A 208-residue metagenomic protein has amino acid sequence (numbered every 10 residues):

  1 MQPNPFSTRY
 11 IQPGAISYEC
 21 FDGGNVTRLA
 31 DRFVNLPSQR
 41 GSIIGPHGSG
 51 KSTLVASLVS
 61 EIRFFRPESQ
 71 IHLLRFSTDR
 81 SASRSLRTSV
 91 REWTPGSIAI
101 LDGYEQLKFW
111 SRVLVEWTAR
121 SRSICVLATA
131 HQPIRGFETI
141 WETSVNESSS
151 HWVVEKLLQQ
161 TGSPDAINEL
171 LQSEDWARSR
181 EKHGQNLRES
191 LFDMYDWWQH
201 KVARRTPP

Functional and structural regions predicted by a protein language model:
M1-P37, D193-P208: A short, basic N-terminal segment
V34, S52-I71: P-loop NTPase Walker A phosphate-binding motif
L36-A56: Walker A/P-loop nucleotide-binding motif
H47, I71-S81: A short hydrophobic beta-strand->loop->alpha-helix junction that borders the nucleotide-binding pocket of P-loop NTPases
R75-D79, S89-V113, T118, T129: Conserved P-loop NTPase "ATPase switch" module shared by AAA+ and STAND
L127-P133, S144-V145, N186: A short beta-strand-to-loop transition that corresponds to the Sensor-1 phosphate-sensing loop of AAA+ P-loop ATPases
E142-E174: Conserved small helical "lid"/interfacial subdomain of P-loop NTPases
E169-P208: Amphipathic alpha-helical "lid/sensor" segments that cap RecA-like P-loop NTPase cores
